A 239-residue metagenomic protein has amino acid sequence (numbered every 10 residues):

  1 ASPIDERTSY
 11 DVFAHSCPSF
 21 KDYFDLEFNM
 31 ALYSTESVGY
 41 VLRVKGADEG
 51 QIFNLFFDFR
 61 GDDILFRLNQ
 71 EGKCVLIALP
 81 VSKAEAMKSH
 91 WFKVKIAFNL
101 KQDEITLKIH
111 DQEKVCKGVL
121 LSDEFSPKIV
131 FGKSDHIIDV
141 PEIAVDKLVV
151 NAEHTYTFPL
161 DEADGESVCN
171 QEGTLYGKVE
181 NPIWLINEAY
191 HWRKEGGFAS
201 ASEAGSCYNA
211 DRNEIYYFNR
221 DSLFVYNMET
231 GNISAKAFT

Functional and structural regions predicted by a protein language model:
A1-H15, K147-R193: Extracytoplasmic low-complexity segments
S9-V44, I52-L55, L148: A carbohydrate-recognition surface predominantly in extracellular/luminal proteins
L42-Q70: Glycan-recognition/cleft segments
L68-K93: Short, aromatic/His-centered strand-loop micro-motif at the edge of beta-sheets
S89-L100, I105-L107: Short tryptophan-centered beta-strand motifs in secreted/extracellular beta-sheet-rich domains of glycan-recognition
C116-A144: Flexible glycan-contacting loops in extracellular carbohydrate-active proteins
A199-Y208, T239: Repeated scaffold domains used in trafficking and secretory/extracellular systems, primarily beta-propellers
D211-N213: Short coil/turn segments that connect the beta-strands within blades of beta-propeller domains
